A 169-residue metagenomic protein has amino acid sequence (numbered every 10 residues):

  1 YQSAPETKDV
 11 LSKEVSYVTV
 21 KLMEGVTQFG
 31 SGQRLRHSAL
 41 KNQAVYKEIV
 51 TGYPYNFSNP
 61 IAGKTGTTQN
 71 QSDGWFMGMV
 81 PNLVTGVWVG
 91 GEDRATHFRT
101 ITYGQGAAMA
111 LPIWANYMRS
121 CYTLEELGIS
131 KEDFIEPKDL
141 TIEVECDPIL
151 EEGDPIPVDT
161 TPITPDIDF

Functional and structural regions predicted by a protein language model:
Y1-P155: A penicillin-recognizing enzyme superfamily signal
I149, T160-F169: Extended acidic low-complexity intrinsically disordered regions
